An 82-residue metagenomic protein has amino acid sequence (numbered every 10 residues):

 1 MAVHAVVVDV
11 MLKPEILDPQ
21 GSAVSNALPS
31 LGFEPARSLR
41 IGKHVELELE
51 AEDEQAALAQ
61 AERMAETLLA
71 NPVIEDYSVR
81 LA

Functional and structural regions predicted by a protein language model:
M1-A82: Long, contiguous binding/interaction regions
